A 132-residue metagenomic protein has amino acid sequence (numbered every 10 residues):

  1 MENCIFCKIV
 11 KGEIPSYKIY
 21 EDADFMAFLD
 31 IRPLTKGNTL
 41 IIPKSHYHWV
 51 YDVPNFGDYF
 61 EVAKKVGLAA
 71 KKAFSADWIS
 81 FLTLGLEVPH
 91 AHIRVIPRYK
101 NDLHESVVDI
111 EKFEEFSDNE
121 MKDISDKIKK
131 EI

Functional and structural regions predicted by a protein language model:
M1-I132: HIT superfamily nucleotide-processing domains
